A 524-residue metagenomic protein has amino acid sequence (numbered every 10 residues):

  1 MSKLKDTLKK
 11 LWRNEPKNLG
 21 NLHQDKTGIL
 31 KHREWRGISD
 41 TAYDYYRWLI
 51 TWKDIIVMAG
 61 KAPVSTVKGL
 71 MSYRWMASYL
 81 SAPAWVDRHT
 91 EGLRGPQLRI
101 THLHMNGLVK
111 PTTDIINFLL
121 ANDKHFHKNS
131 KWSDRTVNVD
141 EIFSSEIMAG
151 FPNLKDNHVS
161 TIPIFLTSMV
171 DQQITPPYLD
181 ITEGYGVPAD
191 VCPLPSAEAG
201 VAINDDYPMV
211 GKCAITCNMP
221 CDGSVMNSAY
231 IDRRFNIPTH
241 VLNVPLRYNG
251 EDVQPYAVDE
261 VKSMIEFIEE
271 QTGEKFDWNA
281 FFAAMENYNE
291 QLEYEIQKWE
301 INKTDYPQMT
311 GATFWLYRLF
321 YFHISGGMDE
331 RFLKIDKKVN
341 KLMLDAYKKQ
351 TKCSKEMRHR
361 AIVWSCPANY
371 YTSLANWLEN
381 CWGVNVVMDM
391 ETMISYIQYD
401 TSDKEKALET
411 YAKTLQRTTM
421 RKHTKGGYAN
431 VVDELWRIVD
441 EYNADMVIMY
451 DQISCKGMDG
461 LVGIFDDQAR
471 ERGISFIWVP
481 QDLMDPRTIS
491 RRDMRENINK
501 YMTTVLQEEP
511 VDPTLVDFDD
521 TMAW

Functional and structural regions predicted by a protein language model:
S2, L11-N138, K262, E266-I397 (+1 more regions): A charged, amphipathic alpha-helical module
I100-N204: An N-terminal, globular interaction/scaffold subdomain
W132-S133, E141-D180, S365-W436, D440: Redox- and metal-dependent alpha/beta enzyme cores, enriched for Fe-S-associated oxidoreductases and cofactor-handling
N138-F143, T216-P220, V363-A368, D451-Q452: Structural motif
I142, T372, N376-M388, D403-T414 (+2 more regions): Hydrophobic alpha/beta core scaffold segments
P163-Q254, W478-P480: Active-site and donor-binding regions of nucleotide-sugar-utilizing enzymes
P193-D205, E266-E286, K413-W436, D440 (+1 more regions): Extended, charge-rich low-complexity interaction segments
A229-G311, L506-W524: Cap/lid and interdomain-hinge subdomains that line or gate substrate/regulatory clefts in soluble alpha/beta enzymes
